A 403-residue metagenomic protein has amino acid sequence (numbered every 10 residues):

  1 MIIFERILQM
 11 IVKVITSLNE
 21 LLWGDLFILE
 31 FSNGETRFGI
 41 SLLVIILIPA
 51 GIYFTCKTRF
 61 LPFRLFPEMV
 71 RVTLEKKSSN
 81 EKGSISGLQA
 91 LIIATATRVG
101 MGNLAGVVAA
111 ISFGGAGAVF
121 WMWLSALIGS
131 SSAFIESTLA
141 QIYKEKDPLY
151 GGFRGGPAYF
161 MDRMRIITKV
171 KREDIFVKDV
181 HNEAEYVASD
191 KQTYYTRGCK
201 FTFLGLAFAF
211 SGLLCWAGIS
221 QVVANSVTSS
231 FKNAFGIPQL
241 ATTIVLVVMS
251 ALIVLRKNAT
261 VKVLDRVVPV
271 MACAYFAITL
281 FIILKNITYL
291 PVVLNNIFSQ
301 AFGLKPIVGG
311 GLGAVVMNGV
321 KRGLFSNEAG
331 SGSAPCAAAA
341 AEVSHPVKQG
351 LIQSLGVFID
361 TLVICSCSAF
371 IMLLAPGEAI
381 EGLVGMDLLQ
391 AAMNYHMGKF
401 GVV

Functional and structural regions predicted by a protein language model:
M1-M101, I111-A118, G129: N-terminal alpha-helical transmembrane segments of multi-pass membrane transport and channel/translocase proteins
I2-G24, A116, K144-L149, R163 (+1 more regions): Transmembrane alpha-helical segments and their short flanking loops that form helix-hairpins/helix-helix interfaces
V44-A50, I85-A94, R197-L214, T243-I244 (+3 more regions): Select transmembrane alpha-helical segments in multipass membrane proteins
I46, F54-V70, L204, F208 (+4 more regions): Membrane-interface loop-to-helix entry segments
Y53-T55, A96, S125-F153, A158 (+3 more regions): Helix-loop-helix module between adjacent transmembrane segments
N80-F113, L139-I142, L149-M164, F203 (+1 more regions): Alpha-helical membrane segments and immediately flanking helix-loop junctions that form or couple to the substrate/ion
I128-E136, Q239-K257, V268-T288, K321-L324 (+1 more regions): Selective recognition of specific alpha-helical transmembrane segments in multi-pass small-molecule
E136-E145, L280-N296, L304, G310 (+3 more regions): Extracellular/periplasmic helix-exit of transmembrane alpha-helices
